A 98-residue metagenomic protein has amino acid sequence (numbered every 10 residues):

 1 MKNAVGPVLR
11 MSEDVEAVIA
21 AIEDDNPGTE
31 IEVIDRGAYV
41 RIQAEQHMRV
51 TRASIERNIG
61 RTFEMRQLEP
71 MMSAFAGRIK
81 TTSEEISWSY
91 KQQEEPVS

Functional and structural regions predicted by a protein language model:
M1-P7: Terminal, regulation- and interaction-focused segments at domain boundaries
P7-D14: Short, surface-exposed ligand-recognition loops at beta-strand->loop->(often short) alpha-helix junctions that present
G28-V33: A short linear hydrophobic-aromatic micro-motif
R36-Y39, Q43-S98: Helix-rich interaction surfaces within compact, conserved domain-sized segments that mediate assembly or partner
